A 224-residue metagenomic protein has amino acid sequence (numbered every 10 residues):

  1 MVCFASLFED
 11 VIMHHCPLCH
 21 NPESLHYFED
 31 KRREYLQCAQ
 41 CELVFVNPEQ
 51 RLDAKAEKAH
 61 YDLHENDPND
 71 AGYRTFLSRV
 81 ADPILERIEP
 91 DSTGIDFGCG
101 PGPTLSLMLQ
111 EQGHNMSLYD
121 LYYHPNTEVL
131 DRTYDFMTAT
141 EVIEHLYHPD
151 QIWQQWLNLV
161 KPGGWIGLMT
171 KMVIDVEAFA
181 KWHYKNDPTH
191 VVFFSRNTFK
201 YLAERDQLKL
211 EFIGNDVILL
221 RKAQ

Functional and structural regions predicted by a protein language model:
M1-F136, T140, W153, M169 (+5 more regions): Conserved N-terminal segment of class I S-adenosyl-L-methionine
E89, Y147, K161: Short conserved AdoMet
N115, W165, K209: Residue-level detector of anion-binding/catalytic polar loops
P125, I174-V176: Feature marks short, surface-exposed loop/turn motifs that line or immediately flank catalytic pockets and channel
E141, H145: A short His-aromatic
L146-W156, T170: A short, conserved alpha-helix within the catalytic core of class I
G163-K171: Conserved beta-strand signature within the Rossmann-like core of class I S-adenosyl-L-methionine
E177-K181, K185-R196: Alpha-helical subdomain
